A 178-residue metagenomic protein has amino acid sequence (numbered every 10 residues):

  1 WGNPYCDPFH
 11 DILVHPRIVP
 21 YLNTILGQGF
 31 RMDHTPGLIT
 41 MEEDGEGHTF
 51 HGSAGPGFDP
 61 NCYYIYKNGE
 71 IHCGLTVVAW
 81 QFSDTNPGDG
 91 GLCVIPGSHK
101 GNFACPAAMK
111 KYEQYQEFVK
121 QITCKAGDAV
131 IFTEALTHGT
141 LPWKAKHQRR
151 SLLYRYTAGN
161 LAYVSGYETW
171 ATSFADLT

Functional and structural regions predicted by a protein language model:
W1-K67: Non-heme Fe(II)-dependent double-stranded beta-helix
Y5, D33-H34, E46, G74 (+3 more regions): Residues that flank catalytic or metal-binding motifs in active/ligand-binding sites
T35-G37, V78-W80, L152-Y156: A structural signal for short, well-ordered beta-strand segments
T40-E42, I95-G101, R149, R155-L161: Short edge-strand/loop segments of extracellular domains
H48-G55, I95, T137-T140, Y154: Histidine-centered catalytic micro-motifs
H51-Y63, A107-F118, Q148, Y167-S173: Short, surface-exposed loop/helix-turn segments at secondary-structure junctions that function as lids/hinges flanking
I71-L141, L161: Double-stranded beta-helix
M109, A129, L136-T178: Non-heme Fe(II)/2-oxoglutarate
